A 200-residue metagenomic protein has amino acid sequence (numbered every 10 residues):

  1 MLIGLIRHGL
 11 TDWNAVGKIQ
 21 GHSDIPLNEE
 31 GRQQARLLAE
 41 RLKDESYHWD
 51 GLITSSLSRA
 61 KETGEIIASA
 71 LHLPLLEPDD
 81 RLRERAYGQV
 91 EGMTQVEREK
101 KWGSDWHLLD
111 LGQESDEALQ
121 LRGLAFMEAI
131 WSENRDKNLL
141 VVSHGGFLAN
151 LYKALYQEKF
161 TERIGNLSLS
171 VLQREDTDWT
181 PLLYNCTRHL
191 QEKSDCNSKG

Functional and structural regions predicted by a protein language model:
L2, R7-H72: Active-site-proximal alpha-helix that buttresses catalytic centers in soluble enzyme cores
I3, K137-G146: Generic beta-sheet signal
T11, F147-L148: Short active-site segment of divalent metal-dependent hydrolases/proteases that encodes the spacing between
H22-E30, G112-E117, R163: Active-site metal-coordination segments of metallo-dependent hydrolases
E40-R41, L73, P78, R85-V96 (+1 more regions): Acidic, low-complexity terminal tails and accessory targeting/binding regions of phosphate-metabolizing enzymes
E45-H48, I130-K137: Glycine-rich phosphate-binding loop signature in dinucleotide/nucleotide-binding domains
T54-S55, L121, V142-S143: Short beta-strand scaffold positions
E99-A118: Short glycine/proline- and acidic residue-enriched helix-loop micro-motifs that form flexible lids or anion-recognition
